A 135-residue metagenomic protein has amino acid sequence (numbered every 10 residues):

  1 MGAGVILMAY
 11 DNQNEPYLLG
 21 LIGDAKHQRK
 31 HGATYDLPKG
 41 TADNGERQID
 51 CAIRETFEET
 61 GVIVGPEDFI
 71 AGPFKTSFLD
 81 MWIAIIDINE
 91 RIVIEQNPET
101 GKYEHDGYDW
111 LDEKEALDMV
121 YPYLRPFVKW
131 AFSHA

Functional and structural regions predicted by a protein language model:
M1-L37: N-terminal strand-loop-strand
Y35, G40-A131: Unchanged
